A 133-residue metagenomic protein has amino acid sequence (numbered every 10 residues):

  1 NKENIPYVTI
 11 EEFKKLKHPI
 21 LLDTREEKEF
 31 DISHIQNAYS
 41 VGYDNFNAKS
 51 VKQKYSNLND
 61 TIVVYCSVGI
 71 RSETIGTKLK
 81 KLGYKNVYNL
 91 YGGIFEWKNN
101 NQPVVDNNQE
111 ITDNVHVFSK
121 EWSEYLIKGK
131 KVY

Functional and structural regions predicted by a protein language model:
N1-I10, D31-D60, E73-Y133: Rhodanese-like catalytic fold shared by cysteine-dependent sulfurtransferases and DSP/PTP-type phosphatases
N1-N4, K15, I20: N-terminal capping/interface segment
F13, I20-R25, A38: Short hydrophobic beta-strand that contains or immediately precedes a catalytic carboxylate
H18-P19, N59-T61: A general structural motif
S67-R71: Gly/Ser/Thr-rich loops at beta-strand to alpha-helix junctions that form or flank small-molecule/cofactor-binding
